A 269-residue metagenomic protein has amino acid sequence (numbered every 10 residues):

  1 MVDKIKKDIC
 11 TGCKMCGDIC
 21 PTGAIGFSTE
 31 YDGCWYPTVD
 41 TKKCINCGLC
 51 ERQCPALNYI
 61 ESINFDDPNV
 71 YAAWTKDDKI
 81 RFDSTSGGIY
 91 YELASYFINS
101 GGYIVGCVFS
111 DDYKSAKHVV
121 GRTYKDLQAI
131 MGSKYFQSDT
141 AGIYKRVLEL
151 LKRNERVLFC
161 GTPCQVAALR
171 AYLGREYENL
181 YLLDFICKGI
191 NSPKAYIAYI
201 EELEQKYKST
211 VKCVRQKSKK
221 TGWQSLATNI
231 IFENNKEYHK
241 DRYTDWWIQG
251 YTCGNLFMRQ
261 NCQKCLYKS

Functional and structural regions predicted by a protein language model:
M1, I5-K7, T38-K42, T244-C253: Short, intrinsically disordered, charge-biased short linear motifs at domain edges
M1-D8, C107-Y113: Small-residue-rich anion-binding loops in enzyme active sites
V2-K6, M15-D32, Y36-T38, G48-D66 (+1 more regions): Iron-sulfur cluster-binding cysteine motifs and their immediate structural context in ferredoxin-like electron-transfer
K42-I45, R52, Y91, S95: N-terminal, well-ordered alpha-helical segments
N58-S269: Iron-sulfur-associated redox domains of electron-transfer enzymes in respiratory and anaerobic energy metabolism
